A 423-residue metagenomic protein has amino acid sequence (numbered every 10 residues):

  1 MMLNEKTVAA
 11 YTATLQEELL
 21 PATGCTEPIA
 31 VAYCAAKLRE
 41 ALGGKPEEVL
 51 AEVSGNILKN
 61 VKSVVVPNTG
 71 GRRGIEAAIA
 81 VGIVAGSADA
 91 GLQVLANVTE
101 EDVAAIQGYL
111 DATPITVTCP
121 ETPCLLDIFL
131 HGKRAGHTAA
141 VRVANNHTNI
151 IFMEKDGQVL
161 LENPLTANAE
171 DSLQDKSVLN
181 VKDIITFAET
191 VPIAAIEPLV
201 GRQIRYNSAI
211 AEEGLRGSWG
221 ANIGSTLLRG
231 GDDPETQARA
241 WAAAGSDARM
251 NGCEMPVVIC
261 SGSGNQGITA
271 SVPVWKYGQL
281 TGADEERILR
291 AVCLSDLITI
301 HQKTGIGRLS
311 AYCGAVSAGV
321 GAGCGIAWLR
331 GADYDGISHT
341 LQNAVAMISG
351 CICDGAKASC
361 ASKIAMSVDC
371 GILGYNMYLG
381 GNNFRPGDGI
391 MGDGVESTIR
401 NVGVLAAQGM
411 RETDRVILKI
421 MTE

Functional and structural regions predicted by a protein language model:
M2-T12, K45-K59, D233-G252, D284-Q302 (+1 more regions): Acidic-glycine-rich active-site phosphate/pyrophosphate-binding loop
L3, A22-T26, N56-N60, V64-P67 (+6 more regions): A structural signal for small-residue-enriched, beta-sheet-centric alpha/beta enzyme cores and oligomeric scaffold folds
L3-A41: N-terminal signal-anchor module of multipass membrane proteins
P21-K37, M255-V272, C313-S317: Conserved phosphate/anionic-ligand binding catalytic regions in large, soluble enzymes, centered on
I29-L125, F129: Early transmembrane hairpin of solute transport permeases
R39-A41, P67, Y277-R290, I300-M366 (+1 more regions): Hydrophobic alpha-helical bundle architecture
K45-V49, A90-L95, V117-T118, A194-V200 (+8 more regions): Flexible, glycine/charged-enriched surface loops at secondary-structure junctions
L110-G252, I417-E423: Signature of multi-pass transmembrane helix bundles
